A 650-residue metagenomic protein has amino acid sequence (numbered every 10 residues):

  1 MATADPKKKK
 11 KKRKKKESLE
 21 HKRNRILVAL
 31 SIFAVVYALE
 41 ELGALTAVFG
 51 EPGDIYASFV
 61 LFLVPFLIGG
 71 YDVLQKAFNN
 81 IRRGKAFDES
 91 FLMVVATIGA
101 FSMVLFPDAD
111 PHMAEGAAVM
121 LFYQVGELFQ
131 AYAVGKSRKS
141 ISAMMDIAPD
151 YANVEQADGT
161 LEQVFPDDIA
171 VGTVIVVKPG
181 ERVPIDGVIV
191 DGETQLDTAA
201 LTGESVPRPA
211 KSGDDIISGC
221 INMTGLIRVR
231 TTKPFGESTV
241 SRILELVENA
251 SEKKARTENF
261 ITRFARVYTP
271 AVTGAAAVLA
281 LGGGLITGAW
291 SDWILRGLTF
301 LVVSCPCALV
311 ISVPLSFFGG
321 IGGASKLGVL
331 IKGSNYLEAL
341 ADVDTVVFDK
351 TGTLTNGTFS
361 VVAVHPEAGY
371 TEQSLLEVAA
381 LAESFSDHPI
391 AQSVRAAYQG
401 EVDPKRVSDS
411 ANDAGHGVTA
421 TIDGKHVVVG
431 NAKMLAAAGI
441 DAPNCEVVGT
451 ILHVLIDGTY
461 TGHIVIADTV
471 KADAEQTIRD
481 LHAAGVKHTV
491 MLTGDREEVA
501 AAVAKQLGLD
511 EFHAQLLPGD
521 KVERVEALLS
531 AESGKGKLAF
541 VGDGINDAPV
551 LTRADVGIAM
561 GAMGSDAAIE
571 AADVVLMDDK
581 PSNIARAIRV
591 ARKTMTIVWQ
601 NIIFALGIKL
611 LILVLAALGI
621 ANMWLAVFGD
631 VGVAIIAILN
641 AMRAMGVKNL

Functional and structural regions predicted by a protein language model:
M1-D54, V64, D158-Q163, E245-K253 (+4 more regions): Flexible metal-binding regulatory segments at protein termini and peripheral loops
A2-K16, L63-Y151, A170-I175, R182 (+5 more regions): Actuator/coupling domain of P-type ATPases
L30-S31, N259-W290, R296-F317, W599-F628: Bilayer-spanning, highly hydrophobic alpha-helical transmembrane segments
A77, H112, A133, A152 (+26 more regions): Residue-level signature of catalytic and energy-coupling elements of molecular machines, predominantly ATP/GTP-dependent
F78-D88, F129-A143, L315-S334, M642-L650: Juxtamembrane helix-loop transition segments at the membrane interface in multi-pass membrane proteins
E89-V94, L201, F260, L295 (+3 more regions): Conserved catalytic phosphorylation-site environment of P-type ATPases
K178, H365-H488, E497, L509-V525: P-type ATPase nucleotide-binding
G424, I456-Q600, I608: Conserved ATP-binding TGD loop and adjacent catalytic N/P-domain core of P-type ATPases
